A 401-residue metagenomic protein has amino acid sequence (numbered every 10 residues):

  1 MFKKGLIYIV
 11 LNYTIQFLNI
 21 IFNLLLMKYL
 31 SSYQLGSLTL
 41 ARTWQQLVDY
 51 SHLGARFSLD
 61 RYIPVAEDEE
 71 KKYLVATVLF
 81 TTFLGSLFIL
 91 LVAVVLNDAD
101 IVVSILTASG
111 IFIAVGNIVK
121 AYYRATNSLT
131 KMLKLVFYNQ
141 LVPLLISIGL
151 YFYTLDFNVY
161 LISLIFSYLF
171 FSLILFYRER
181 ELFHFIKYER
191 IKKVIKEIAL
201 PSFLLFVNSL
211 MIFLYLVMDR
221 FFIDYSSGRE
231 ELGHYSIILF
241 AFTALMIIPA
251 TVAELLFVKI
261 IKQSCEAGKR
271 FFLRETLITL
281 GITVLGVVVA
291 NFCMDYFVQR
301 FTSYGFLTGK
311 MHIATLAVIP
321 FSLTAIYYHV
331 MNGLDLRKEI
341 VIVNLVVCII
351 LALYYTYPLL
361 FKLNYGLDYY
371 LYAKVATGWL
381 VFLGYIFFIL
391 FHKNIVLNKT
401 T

Functional and structural regions predicted by a protein language model:
M1, S104, T130-L135, F157-L164 (+3 more regions): Interhelical loop/hinge segments that connect adjacent transmembrane helices in multipass membrane
M1-L53, L200-E230, F240, A352 (+2 more regions): Signature of the first transmembrane helix
K3-I15, L40-N97, I101, C265-V289 (+1 more regions): Membrane-water interface segments that mark the loop-to-transmembrane alpha-helix transition
L24, S51-E67, F242-E266, N332-G333: Helix-loop junctions and terminal segments of transmembrane helices in multi-pass membrane transport/translocation
S32-Y33, V94-L106, R229, F292-S322 (+1 more regions): Interfacial segments at transmembrane-helix termini and the short loops linking adjacent helices
R42-D49, I212, Y235-E254, I282 (+2 more regions): Transmembrane helix-bundle signature of multi-pass secondary active exporters and lipid flippases
R61-V65, I113-V136, L316-N344: Membrane-interface junctions at transmembrane-helix termini in multi-pass inner-membrane proteins
K134-E181, L239, V346-L351, G366-F391: Hydrophobic alpha-helical transmembrane segments
